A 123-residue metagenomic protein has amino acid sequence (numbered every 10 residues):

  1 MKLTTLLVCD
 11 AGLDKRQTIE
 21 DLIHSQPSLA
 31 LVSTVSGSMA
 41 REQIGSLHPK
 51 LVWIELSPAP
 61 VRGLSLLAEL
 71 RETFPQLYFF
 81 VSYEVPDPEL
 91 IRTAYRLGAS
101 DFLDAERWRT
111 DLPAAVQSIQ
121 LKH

Functional and structural regions predicted by a protein language model:
K2-I23, V52-W53: Conserved acidic segment of CheY-like receiver
S28-S36: Short hydrophobic/Thr-rich beta-strand motif most characteristic of the beta2 strand and flanking loop of CheY-like
A40, K50-L70: Conserved phosphotransfer microenvironments
A59, V85-E89: Negatively charged, flexible loop motifs adjacent to catalytic sites in prokaryotic signal transduction proteins
R71, R92-R96: Alpha4-beta5-alpha5 "output face"
Q76-P86: A short, hydrophobic beta-strand element within the central beta-sheet of small alpha/beta folds
E89, R107-V116: C-terminal output helix
